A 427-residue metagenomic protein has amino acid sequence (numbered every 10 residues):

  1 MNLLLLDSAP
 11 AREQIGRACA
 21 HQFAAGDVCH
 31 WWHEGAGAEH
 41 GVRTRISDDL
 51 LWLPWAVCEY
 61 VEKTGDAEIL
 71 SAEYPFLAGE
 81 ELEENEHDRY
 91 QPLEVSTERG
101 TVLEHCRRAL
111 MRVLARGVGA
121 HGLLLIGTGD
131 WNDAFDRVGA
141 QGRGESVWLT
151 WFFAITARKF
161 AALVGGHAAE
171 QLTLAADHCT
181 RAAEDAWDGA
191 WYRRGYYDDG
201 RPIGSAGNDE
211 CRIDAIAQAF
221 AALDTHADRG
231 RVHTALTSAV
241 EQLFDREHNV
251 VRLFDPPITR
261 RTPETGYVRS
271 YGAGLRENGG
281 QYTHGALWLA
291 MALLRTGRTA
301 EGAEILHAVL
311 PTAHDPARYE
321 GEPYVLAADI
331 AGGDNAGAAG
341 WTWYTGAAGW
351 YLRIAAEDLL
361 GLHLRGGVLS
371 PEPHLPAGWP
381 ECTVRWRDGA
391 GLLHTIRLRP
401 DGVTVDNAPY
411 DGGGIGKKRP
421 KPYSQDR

Functional and structural regions predicted by a protein language model:
M1-R427: Acidic, mature catalytic/reactive cores of soluble proteins
